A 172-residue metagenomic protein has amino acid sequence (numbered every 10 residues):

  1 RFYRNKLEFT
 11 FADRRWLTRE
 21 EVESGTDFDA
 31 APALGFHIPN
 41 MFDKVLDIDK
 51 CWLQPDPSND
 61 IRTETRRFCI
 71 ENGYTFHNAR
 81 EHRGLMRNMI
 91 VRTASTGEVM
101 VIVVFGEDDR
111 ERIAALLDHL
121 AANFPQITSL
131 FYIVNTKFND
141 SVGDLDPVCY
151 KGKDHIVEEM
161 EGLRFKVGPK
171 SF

Functional and structural regions predicted by a protein language model:
R1-F172: Accessory RNA-recognition modules of RNA-modification enzymes
